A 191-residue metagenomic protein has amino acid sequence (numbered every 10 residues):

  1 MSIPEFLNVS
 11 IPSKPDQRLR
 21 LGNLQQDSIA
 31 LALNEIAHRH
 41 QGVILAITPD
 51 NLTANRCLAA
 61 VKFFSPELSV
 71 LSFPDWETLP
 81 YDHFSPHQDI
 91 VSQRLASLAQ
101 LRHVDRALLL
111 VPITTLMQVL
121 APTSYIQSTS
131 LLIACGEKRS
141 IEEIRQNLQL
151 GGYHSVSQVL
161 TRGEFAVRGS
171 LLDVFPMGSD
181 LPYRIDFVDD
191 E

Functional and structural regions predicted by a protein language model:
M1-E191: ASCE RecA-like P-loop NTPase motor cores that couple ATP hydrolysis to mechanical translocation on nucleic acids
